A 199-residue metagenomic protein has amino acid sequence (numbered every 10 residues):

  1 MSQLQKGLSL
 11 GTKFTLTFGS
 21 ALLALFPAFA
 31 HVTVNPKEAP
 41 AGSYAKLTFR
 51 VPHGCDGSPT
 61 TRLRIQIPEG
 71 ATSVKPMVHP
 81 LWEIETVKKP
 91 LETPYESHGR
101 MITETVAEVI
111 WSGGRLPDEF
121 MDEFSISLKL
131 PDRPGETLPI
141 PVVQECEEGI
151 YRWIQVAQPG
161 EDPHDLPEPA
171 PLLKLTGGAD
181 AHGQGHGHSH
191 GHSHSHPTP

Functional and structural regions predicted by a protein language model:
S2-F18: Bacterial N-terminal signal peptides that target proteins for export
L25-P27: N-terminal signal peptide c-region/cleavage motif recognized by signal peptidases
F29-V51: N-terminal edge beta-strand
Y44-W82: Low-complexity, serine/threonine/proline/glycine-rich extracellular segments that form mucin-like
P90-D118: Extracellular adhesion/glycan-binding regions together with long Ser/Thr- and acidic-residue-rich low-complexity tracts
E108-E136: Low-complexity, intrinsically disordered segments enriched in Ser/Thr together with acidic residues
G149-P167: Beta-sandwich strand segments
G178-P199: Histidine-centered metal-binding segments
